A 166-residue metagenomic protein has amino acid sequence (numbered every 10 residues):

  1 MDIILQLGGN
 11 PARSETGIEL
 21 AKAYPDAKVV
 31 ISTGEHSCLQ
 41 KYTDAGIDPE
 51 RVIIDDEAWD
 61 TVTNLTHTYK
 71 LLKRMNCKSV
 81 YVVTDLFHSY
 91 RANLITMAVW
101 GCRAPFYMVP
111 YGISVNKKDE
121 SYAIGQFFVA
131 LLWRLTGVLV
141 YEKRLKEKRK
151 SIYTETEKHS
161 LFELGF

Functional and structural regions predicted by a protein language model:
M1-Q126: A structural signal for short, hydrophobic/glycine-enriched beta-strand patches
W100, F127-R134, S151-H159: A general structural signal for short secondary-structure boundary/capping elements
K118-K146: A transmembrane-helix-recognition feature enriched in membrane-embedded lipid enzymes and envelope glyco-/phospholipid
L139-F166: The feature marks non-catalytic terminal segments
